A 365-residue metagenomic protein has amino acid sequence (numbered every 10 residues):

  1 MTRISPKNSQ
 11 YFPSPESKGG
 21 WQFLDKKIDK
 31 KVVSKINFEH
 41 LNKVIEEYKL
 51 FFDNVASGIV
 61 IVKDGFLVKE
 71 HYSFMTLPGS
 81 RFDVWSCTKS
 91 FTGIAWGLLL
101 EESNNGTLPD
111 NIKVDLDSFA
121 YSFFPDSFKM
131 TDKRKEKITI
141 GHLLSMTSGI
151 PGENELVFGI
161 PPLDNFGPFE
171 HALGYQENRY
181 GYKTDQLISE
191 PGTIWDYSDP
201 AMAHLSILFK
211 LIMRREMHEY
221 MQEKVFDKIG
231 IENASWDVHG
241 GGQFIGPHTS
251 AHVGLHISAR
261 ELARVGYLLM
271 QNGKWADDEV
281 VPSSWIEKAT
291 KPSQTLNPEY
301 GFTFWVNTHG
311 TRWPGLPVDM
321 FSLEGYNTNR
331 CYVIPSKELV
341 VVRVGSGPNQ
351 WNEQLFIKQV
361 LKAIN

Functional and structural regions predicted by a protein language model:
M1-L77, E101-K113, R215, L361-N365: N-terminal leader/targeting segments and the immediately adjacent pre-domain N-terminus
G65, D83-L116, L143, L205-F209 (+1 more regions): Active-site SXXK
Y72, P78-G79, N154-G242, H248-V253: Catalytic-site signature segments of enzymes, centered on catalytic residues
D83, E102-P151, L211-H252: Active-site helix/loop module of the DD-peptidase/beta-lactamase fold, centered on the serine-lysine SxxK catalytic
A201-L208, V253-W275, N329-G345: Active-site-proximal alpha-helical segments within enzyme catalytic domains
M221-Q222, F226-K291: Active-site-proximal binding-pocket segments
E232-N233, V238, K291-V340: Active-site Gly/Thr loop motif
L323-N365: Structured C-terminal helix/loop/strand segments within mature extracytoplasmic catalytic/sensor domains
